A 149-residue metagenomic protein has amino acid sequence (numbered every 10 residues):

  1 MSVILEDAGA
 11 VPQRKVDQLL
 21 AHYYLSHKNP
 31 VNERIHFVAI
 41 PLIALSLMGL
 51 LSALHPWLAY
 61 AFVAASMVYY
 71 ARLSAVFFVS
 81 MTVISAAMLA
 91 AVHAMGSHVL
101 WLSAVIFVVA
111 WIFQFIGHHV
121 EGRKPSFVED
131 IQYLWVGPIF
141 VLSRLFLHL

Functional and structural regions predicted by a protein language model:
S2-S26, P30, H119-L149: Membrane-proximal soluble regions of multi-pass membrane proteins
P12, M48-Y60, L89-S103: Helix-coil boundary and interhelical linker segments in multi-pass alpha-helical membrane proteins
L19-L51, S66-V76, F146-L147: Membrane interfacial helix-start motif at the N-side
E33-F37, W57-A61, V79, W101 (+1 more regions): Alpha-helical transmembrane segments of integral membrane proteins
P56-M95: Helix-adjacent hinge/juxtasegments
V63-M67, I84-A90, A104-I112, D130-G137: Hydrophobic alpha-helical segments of small multi-pass membrane proteins
S66-F77, M81, F107-K124, V141-L145: Transmembrane alpha-helical segments that form the membrane-embedded catalytic/substrate-channel core of multi-pass
